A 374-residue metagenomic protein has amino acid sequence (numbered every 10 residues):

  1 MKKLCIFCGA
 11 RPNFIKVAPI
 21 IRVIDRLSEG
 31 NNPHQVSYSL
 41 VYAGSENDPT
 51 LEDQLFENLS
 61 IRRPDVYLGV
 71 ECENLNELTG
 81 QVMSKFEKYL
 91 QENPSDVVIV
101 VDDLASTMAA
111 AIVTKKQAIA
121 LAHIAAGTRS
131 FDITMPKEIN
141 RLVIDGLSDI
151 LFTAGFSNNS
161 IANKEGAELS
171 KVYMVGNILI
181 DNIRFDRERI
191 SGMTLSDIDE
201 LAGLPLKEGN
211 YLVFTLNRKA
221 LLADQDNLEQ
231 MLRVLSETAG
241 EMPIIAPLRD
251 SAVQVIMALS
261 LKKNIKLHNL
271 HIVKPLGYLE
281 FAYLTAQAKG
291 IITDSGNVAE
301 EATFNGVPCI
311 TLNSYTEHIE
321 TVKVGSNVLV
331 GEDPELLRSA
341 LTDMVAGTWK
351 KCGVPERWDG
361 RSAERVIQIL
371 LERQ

Functional and structural regions predicted by a protein language model:
M1-I244, S251-Q374: Nucleotide-activated sugar donor-binding and catalytic core shared by glycosyltransferases and related lipid-linked
